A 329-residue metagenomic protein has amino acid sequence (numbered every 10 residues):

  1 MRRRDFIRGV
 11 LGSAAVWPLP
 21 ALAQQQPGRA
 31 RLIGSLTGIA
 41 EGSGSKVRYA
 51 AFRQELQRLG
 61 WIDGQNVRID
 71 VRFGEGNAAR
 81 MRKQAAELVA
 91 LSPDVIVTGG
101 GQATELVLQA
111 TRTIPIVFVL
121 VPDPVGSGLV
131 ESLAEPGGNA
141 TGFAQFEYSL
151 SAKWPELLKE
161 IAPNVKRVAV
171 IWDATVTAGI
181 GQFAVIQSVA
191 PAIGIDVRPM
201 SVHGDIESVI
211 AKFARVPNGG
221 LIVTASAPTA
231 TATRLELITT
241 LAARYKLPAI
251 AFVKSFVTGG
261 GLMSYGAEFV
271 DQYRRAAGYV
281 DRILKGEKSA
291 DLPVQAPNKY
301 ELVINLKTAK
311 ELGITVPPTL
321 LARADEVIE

Functional and structural regions predicted by a protein language model:
M1-E329: Short hydrophobic alpha-helices and adjacent helix-cap/hinge residues
